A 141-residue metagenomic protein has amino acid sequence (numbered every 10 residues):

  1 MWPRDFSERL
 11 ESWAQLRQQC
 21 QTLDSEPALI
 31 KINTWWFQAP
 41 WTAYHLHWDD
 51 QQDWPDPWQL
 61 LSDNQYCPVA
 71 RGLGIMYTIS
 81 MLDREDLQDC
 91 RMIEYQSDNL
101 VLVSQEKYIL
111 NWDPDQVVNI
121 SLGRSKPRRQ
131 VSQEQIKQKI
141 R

Functional and structural regions predicted by a protein language model:
M1-R141: A structural boundary/capping signal
